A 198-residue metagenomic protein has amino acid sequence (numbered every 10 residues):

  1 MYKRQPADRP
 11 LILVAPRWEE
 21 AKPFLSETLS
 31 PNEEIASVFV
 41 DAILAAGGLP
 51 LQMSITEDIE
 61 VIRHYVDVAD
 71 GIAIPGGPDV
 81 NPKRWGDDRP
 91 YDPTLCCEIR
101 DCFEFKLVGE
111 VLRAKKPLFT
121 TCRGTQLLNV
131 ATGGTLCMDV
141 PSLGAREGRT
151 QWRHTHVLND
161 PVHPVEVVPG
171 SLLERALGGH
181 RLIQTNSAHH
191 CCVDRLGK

Functional and structural regions predicted by a protein language model:
K3-F119, V130-A131, C137, P141-Q184 (+2 more regions): N-terminal beta1-alpha1 cap of cysteine-dependent amidohydrolase-like domains
C122: Conserved G/P- and acidic residue-centered "switch" motifs that form tight phosphate/ATP-binding loops in soluble
T125-L128: Hydrophobic, aromatic-enriched interface-forming segments
